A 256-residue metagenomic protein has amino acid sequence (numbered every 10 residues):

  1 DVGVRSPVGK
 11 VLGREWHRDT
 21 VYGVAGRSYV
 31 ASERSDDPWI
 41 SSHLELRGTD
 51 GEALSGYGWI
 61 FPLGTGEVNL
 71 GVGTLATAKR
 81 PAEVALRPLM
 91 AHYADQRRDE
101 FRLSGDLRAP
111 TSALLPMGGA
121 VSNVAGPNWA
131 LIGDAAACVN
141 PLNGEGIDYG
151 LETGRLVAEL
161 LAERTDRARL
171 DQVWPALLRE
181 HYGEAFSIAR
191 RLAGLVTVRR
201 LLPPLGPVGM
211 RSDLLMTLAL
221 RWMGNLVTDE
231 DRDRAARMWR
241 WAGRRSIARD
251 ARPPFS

Functional and structural regions predicted by a protein language model:
D1-F101: Predominantly flavin-linked oxidoreductase catalytic cores and closely associated redox partners
G9, A31, E45, P116-G118 (+6 more regions): Generic, ordered loop/turn and secondary-structure boundary motif
H17, S35, N69, R102-L103 (+4 more regions): Secondary-structure boundary/capping residues
A78-L160, T165-A168, V173: FAD/FMN-dependent oxidoreductases across multiple families
E159-S256: C-terminal helical "tail/cap" subdomain of flavin- and related membrane-associated enzymes
